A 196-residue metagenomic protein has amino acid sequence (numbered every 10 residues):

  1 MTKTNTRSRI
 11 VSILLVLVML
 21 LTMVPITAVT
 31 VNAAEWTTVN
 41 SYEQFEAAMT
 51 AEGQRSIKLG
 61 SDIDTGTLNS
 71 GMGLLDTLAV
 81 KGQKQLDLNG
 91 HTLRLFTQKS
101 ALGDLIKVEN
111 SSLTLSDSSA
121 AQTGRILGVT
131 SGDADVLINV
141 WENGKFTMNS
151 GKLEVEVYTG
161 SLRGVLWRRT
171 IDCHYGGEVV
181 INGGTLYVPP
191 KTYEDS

Functional and structural regions predicted by a protein language model:
M1-R7: N-terminal secretory signal peptides that target proteins for export/translocation
R7-L14, G132: Alpha-helical transmembrane segments
L15-M23: Hydrophobic core
M23-W36: Sec-dependent signal peptide cleavage junction
A34-G60, T65-N69: Acidic Gly/Asp/Thr-rich repetitive segments characteristic of extracellular carbohydrate-active and adhesion proteins
T65-Q85, R94-D117, L127-F146, R168-G176: Extracellular beta-strand-rich solenoid/capping regions of secreted or surface-exposed proteins that bind or remodel
G90-A101, S118-A134, N149-W167, N182-S196: Beta-strand-rich solenoid/repeat architectures in extracellular/passenger domains of polysaccharide-targeting enzymes
